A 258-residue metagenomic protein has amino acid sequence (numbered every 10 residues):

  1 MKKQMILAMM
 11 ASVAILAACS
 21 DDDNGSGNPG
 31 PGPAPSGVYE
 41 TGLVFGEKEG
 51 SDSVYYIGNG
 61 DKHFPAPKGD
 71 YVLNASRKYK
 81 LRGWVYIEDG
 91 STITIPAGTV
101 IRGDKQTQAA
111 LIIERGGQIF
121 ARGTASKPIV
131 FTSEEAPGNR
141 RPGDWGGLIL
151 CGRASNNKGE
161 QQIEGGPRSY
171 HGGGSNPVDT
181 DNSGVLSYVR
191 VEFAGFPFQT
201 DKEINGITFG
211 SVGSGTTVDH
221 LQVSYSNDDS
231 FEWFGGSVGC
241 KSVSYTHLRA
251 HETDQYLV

Functional and structural regions predicted by a protein language model:
K3, A8, V13-E49: Bacterial Sec-dependent N-terminal signal peptides
D52-S53, G60-K62, T180, H220: Coil residues (strongly favoring Ser/Thr
A66-K68, R82-T94, K105-G123, P137-N156 (+2 more regions): Extracellular beta-strand-rich solenoid/capping regions of secreted or surface-exposed proteins that bind or remodel
L73, I93-I95, I119-G123, L186-V189 (+2 more regions): All-beta strand scaffolds that present successive hydrophobic residues in beta-strands
L73-K80, I95-V100, G117-F131: Extracellular beta-strand-rich, repetitive "passenger/adhesive" scaffolds that bind or process carbohydrates
P96, R102-D104, E114, R122 (+7 more regions): Feature marks extracellular polysaccharide-active and adherence modules
T246-T253: Conserved small/polar residues in nucleotide/adenosyl-binding loops
